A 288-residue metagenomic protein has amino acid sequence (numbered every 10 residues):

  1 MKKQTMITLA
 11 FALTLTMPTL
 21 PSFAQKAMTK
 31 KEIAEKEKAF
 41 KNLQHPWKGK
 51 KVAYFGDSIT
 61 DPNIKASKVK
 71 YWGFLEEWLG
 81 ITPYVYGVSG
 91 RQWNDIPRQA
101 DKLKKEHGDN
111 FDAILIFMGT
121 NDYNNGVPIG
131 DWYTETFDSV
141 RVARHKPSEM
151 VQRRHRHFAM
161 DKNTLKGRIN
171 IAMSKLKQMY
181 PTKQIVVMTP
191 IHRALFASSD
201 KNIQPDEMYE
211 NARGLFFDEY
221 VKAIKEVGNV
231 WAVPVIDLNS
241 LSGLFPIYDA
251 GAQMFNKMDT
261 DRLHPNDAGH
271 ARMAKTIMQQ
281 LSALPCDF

Functional and structural regions predicted by a protein language model:
M1-T8: Bacterial N-terminal signal peptides that target proteins for export
T8-P18: Bacterial N-terminal signal peptides
L9-A10, W47-K48, F255-K257: Short hydrophobic "helix-edge" motifs at membrane interfaces and signal-peptide entry regions
A12-L13, S67, A194: Alpha-helical transmembrane segments and their juxtamembrane interfaces
L20-A24: Sec/Tat signal peptide C-region and signal peptidase I cleavage site
Q25-S89, N94-D109, I114, D249-A250: Serine-esterase "nucleophile elbow" of acetyl-processing enzymes
W78, A100-F288: Alpha-helical cap/lid subdomain in secreted, periplasmic, or secretory-pathway luminal O-acyl-processing enzymes
